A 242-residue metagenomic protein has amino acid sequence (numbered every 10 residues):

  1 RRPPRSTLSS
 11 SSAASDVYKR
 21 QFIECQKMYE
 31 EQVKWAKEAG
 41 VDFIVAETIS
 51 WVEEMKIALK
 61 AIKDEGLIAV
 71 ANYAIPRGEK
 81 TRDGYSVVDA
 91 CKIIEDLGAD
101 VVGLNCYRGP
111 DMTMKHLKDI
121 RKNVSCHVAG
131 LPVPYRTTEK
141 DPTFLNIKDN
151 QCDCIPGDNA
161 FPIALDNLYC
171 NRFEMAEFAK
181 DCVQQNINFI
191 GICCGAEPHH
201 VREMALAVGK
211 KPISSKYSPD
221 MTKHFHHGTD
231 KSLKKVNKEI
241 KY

Functional and structural regions predicted by a protein language model:
R1-A14, Y18: Single conserved hydrophobic/aromatic residue that forms the stacking wall/gate of nucleotide- or nucleobase-binding
S12-D16, I49-Y73, A196-H200, M204: Active-site-proximal loop/short-helix segments that contain or immediately flank catalytic acid/base residue(s)
K19-E24, D42-I49, G103-N105: Flexible, glycine/proline-enriched loop segments at strand-loop-helix junctions that form or flank small-ligand binding
F22-A39, D83-C91: Active-site glycine-rich loop that binds ribose-phosphate moieties when present
F22-E30, L67-P76, S215: Acidic, His- and aromatic-enriched active-site or binding-groove loops in soluble protein domains that engage sugars
Y29-W35, A39-I62: Internal active-site segments that recognize and position negatively charged phosphoryl groups and nucleotide moieties
V45, V70, A129-L131: Structural detector of well-ordered beta-strand residues that form the stable sheet scaffold of enzyme domains
P76-G78, R82-C91, E95-I192, H199-K241: Catalytic-face loop-and-helix region of soluble metabolic enzyme cores
